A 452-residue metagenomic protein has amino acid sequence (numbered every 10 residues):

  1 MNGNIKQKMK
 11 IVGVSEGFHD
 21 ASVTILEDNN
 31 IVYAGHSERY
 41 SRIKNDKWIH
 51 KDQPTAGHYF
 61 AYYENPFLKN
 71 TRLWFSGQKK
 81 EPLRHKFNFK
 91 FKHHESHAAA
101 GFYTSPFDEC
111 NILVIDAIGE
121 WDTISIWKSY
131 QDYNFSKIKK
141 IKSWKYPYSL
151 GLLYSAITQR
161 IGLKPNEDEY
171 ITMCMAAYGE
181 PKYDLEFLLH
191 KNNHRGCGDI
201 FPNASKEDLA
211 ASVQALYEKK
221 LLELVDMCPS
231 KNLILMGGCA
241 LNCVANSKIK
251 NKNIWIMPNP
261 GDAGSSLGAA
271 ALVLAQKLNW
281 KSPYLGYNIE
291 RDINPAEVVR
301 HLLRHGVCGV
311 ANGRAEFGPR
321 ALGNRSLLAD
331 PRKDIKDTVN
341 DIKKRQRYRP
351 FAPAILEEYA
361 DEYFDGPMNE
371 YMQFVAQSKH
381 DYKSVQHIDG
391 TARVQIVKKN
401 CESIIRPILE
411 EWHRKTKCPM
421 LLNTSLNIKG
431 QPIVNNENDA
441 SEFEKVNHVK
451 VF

Functional and structural regions predicted by a protein language model:
I11-K44, P66-N70, W74-H85, F89 (+3 more regions): Flexible beta->alpha loop and helix N-cap segments adjacent to enzyme active/binding sites
S37-H58: N-terminal phosphate-binding loop and adjacent alpha-helix
T55-L68, S230-G238, G309: Short glycine-rich phosphate-binding loop at a beta-alpha junction
N88-F91, N203-K219, K398, E402: Short acidic-aromatic active-site loops that bind/stabilize oxyanions
T172-A215: Active-site cores of enzymes that catalyze phosphoryl transfer or operate on phosphate-rich substrates
S205-L209, V213, Y217, G237 (+2 more regions): Secondary-structure capping and boundary motifs in well-ordered enzyme cores
A211-L233: Phosphate/ATP-binding catalytic cores across multiple sugar-kinase/actin-like superfamilies, primarily ASKHA
